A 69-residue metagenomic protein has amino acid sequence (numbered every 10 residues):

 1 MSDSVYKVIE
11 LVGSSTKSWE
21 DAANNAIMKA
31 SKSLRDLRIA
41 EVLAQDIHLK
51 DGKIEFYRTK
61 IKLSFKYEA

Functional and structural regions predicted by a protein language model:
S4-L37: Short, well-ordered alpha-helical segments
E10, E41, K60-K62: Conserved beta-strand segments that form the floor/walls of ligand-binding pockets within enzyme and binding domains
S33, L37-G52: Amphipathic, hydrophobic secondary-structure cores in small proteins
D46-A69: A cross-kingdom feature marking charged/low-complexity
